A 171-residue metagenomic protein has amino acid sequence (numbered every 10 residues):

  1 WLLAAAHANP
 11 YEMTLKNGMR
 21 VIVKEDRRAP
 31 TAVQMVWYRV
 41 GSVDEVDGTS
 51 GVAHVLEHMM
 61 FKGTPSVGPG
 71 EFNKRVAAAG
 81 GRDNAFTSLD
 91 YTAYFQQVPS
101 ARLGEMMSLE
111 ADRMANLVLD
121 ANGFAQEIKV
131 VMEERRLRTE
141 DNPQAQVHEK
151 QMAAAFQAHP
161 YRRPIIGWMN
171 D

Functional and structural regions predicted by a protein language model:
L2-N73, F95-V98, G104-M114, I166-D171: His/Glu-rich zincin catalytic helix
T64-P65, E71-D171: Acidic/histidine-enriched segments that form metal/cofactor-coordinating and catalytic pocket/exosite environments
